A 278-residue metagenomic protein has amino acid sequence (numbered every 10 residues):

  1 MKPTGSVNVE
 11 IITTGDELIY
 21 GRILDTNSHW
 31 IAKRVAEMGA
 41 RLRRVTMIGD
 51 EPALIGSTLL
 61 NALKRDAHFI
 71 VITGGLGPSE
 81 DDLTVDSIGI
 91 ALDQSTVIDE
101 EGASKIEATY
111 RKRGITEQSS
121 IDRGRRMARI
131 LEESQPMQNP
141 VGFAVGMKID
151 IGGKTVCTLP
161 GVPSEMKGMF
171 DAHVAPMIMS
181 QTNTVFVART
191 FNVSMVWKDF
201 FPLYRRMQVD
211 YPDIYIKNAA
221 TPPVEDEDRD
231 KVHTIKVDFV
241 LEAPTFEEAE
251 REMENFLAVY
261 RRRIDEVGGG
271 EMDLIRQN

Functional and structural regions predicted by a protein language model:
M1-G5, I275-N278: Eukaryotic N-terminal low-complexity, Ser/Thr- and Lys/Arg-rich leader segments that predominantly function as
K2-D50, E250, E254: Glycine-rich phosphate/diphosphate-binding loop of Rossmann-like nucleotide-binding domains
K2-T4, D122-R123, M127-I130, Q138-V141 (+3 more regions): Solvent-exposed alpha-helices and their adjacent loops that cap or buttress functional pockets in soluble metabolic
T14-D16, I72-E80, P160-G161, E242-P244: Glycine-rich beta-strand-to-loop/alpha-helix junction loops that act as flexible
H29-A91, V97, A108-R111: N-terminal small/polar loop signature for handling phosphorylated ligands or for N-terminal nucleophile
L54-S57, L83-Q181: Proline/glycine-rich low-complexity loops and linkers
K154-R263: An accessory alpha-helical subdomain
V259-N278: Conserved short beta-strand edge segments in small beta-sheet-based binding/regulatory domains
